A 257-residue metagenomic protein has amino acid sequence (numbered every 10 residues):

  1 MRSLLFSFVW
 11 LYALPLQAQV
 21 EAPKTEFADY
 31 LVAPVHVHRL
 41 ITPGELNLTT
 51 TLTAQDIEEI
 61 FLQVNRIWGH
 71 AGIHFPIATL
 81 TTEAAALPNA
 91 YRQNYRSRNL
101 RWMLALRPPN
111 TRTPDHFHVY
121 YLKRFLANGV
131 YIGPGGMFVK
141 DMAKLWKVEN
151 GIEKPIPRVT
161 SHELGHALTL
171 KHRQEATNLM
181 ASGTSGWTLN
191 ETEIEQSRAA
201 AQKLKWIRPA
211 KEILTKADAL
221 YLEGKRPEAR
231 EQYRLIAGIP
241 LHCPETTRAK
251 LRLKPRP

Functional and structural regions predicted by a protein language model:
M1-L4: Positively charged n-region of N-terminal signal peptides that target proteins for export
A13-P15: N-terminal signal peptide c-region/cleavage motif recognized by signal peptidases
Q19-T113, K123-F125, Y233, P240-L241 (+1 more regions): Propeptide-to-catalytic entry region of secreted or membrane-anchored zinc metalloproteases
T25-A28, L104-R173: Active-site-proximal segment of zinc-dependent metalloprotease catalytic domains
H38-I41, A78-L80, Y120-F125, D141-M142 (+2 more regions): Active-site-proximal beta-strand/loop segments in catalytic clefts of secreted hydrolases
T53-Q63, I156-T160, L164, A200 (+2 more regions): Stable alpha-helical elements in mature extracytoplasmic
V64-G72, E163-L164, L168-H172, T184 (+1 more regions): Sec/Tat-exported extracytoplasmic proteins
N178-R256: Replace "(M1/M4/M9/M12/WLM)" with "(e.g., M1/M4/M8/M9/M12/M26/WLM)" and add "not limited to" to clarify scope
